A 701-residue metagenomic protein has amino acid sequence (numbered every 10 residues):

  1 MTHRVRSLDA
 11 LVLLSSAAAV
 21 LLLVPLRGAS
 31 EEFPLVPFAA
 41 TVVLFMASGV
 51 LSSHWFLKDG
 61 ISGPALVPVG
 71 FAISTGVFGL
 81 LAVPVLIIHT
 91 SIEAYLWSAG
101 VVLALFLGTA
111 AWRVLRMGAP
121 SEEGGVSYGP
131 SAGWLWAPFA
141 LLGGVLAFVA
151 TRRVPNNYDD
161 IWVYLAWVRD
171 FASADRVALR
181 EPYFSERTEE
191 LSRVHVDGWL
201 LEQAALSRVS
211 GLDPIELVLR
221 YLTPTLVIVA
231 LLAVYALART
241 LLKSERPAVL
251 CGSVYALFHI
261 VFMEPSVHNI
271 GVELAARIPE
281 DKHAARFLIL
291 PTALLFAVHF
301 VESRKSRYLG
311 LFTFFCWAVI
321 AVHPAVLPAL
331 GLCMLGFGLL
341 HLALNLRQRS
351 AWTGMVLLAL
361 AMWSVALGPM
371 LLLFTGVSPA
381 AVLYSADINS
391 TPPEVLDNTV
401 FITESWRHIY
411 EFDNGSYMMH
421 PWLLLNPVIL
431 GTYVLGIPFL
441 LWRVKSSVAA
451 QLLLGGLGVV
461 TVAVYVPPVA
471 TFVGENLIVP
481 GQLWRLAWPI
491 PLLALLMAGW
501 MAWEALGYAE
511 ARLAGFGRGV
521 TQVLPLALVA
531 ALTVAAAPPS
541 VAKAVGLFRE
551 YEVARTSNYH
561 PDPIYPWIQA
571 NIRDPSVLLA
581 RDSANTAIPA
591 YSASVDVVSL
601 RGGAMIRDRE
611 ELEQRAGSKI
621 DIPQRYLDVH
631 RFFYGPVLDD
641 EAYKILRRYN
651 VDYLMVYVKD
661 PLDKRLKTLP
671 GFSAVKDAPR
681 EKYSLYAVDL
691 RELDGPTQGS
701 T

Functional and structural regions predicted by a protein language model:
M1-G129, P468-E475: Membrane-embedded, hydrophobic transmembrane alpha-helices
V20-L35, N157-V163, R187-T188, V196 (+2 more regions): Transmembrane catalytic cores of multi-pass membrane glycosyltransferases and polysaccharide-assembly enzymes
S30-A40, I87-L96, N156-N157, G211 (+3 more regions): Membrane-helix boundary/interfacial segments in multi-pass membrane proteins
A40, P538-T701: Extracytoplasmic
V126-P130, E245-L250, R304-K305, N345-V356 (+2 more regions): Membrane-interface helix-loop-helix junctions at transmembrane boundaries of multi-pass membrane enzymes, predominantly
P138, L142-P291, H299-F300, A325 (+1 more regions): Active-site lumenal/periplasmic loops and adjacent helix-entry segments of GT-C-fold, multi-pass membrane
L250, G336-F337, L357-S364, W503-K543: Signature aromatic-anchored transmembrane alpha helix within multi-pass, membrane-resident enzymes that catalyze glycan
Y308-P324, L335: Membrane-interface alpha helices of multi-pass inner-membrane proteins
